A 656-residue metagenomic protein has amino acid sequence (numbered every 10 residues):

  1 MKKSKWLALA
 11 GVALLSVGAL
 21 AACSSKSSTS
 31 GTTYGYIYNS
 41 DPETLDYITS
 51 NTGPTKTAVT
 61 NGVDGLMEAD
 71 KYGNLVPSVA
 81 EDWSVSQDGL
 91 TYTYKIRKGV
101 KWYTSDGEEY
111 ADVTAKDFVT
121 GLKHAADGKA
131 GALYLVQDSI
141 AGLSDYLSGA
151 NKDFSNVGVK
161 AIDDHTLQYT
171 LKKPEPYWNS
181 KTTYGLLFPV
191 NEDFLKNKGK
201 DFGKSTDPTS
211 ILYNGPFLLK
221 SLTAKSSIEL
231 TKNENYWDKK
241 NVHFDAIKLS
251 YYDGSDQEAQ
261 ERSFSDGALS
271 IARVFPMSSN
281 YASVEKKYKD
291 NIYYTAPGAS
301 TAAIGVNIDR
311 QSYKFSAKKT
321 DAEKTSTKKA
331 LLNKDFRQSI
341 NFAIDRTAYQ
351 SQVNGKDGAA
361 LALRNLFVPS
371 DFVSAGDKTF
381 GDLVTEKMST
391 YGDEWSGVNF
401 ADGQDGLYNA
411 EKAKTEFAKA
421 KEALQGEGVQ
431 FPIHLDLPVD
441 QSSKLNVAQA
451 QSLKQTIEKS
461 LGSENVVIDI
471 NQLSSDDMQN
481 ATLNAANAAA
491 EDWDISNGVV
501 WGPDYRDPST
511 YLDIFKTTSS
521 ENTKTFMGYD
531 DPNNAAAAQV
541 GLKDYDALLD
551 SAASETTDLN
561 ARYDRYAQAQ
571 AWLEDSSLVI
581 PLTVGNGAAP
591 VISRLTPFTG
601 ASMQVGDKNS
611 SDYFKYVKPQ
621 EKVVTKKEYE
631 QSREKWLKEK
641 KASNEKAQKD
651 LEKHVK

Functional and structural regions predicted by a protein language model:
I37-Q87, L212: N-terminal lobe/hinge region of extracytoplasmic solute-binding protein
S40, K220-E234, S250-K319, T347 (+1 more regions): Extracellular/periplasmic solute-recognition and catalytic clefts
E81-V136, S263, S326-L332, R337: Aromatic- and charge-enriched surface segment that lines or borders ligand/interaction sites
A115-F118, T166-Q168, D245-A246, A299-D377 (+4 more regions): Alpha-helical secondary-structure segments
D117, H124-L195: Surface-exposed binding/hinge segments that line and control ligand-binding clefts or catalytic entry sites
H165, L171-S250, A259, P619-K656: Gly/Pro-rich hinge or "lid" segments in bacterial periplasmic/extracellular proteins
A224, S263, G358, E394-P503 (+3 more regions): Ligand/substrate-recognition segments at binding pockets and active sites
N341-E386, L445-Q455, A485-K656: Detector for C-terminal structural segments
